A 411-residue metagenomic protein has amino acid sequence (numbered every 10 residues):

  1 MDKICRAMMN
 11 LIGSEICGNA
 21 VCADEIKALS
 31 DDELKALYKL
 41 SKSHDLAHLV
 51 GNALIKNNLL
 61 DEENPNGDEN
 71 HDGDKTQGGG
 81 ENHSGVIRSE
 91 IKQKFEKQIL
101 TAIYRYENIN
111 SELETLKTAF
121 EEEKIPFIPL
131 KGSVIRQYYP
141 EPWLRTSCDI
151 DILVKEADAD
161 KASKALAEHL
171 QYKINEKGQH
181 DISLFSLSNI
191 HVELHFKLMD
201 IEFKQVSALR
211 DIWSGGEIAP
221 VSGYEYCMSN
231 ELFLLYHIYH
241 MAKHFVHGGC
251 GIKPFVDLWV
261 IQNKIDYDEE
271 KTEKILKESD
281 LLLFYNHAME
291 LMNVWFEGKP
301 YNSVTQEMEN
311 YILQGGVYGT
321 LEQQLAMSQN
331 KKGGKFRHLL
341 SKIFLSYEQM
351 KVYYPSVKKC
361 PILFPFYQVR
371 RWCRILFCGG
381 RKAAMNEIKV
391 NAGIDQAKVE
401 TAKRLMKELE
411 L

Functional and structural regions predicted by a protein language model:
M1-N64, H83-C148, V154-L411: Conserved NTP-donor binding/palm subdomain of two-metal-ion nucleotidyltransferases/polymerases, i.e., the charged
